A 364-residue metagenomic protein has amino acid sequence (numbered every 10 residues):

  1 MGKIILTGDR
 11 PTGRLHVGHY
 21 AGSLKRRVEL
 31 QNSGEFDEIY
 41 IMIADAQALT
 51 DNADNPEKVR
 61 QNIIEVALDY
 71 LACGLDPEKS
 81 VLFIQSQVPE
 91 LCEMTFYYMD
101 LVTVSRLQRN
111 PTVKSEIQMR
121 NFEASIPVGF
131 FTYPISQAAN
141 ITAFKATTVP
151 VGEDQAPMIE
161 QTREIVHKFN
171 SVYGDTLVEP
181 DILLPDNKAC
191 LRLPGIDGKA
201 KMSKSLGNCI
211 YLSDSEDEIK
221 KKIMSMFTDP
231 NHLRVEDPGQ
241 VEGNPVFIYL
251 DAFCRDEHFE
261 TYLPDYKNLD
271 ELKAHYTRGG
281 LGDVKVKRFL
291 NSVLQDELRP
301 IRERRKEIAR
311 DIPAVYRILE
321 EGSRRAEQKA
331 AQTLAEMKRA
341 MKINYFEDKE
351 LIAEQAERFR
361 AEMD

Functional and structural regions predicted by a protein language model:
M1-G2, Q328: N-terminal amphipathic alpha-helix/helix-capping segment at the start of soluble metabolic enzymes
G2-A139, V293-D296, R302, K306: N-terminal Rossmann-like or analogous alpha/beta NTP/dinucleotide-binding catalytic cores that position adenine
T7-D9, I84, K145, G195 (+2 more regions): Pocket-edge structural micro-motifs
R10, Q47-A48, F144-V149, G207 (+1 more regions): A broad detector of the eukaryotic-type serine/threonine protein kinase catalytic domain
L15-L24, Y40, D54-V59, E78 (+6 more regions): Structured ligand/cofactor/substrate-binding pocket environments in proteins
P157, R163-D364: Conserved nucleotide- and phosphate/pyrophosphate-binding catalytic cores in adenylate/nucleotidyl-handling enzymes
